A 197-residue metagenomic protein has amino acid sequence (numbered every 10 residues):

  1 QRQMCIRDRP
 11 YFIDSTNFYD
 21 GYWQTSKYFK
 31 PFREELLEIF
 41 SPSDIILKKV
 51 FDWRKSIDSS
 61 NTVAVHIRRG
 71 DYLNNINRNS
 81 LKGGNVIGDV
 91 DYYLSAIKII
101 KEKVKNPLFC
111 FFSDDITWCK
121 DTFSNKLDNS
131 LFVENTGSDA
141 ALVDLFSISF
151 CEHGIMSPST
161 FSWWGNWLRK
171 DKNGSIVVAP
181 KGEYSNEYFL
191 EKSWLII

Functional and structural regions predicted by a protein language model:
Q1, D8, V178-A179, I197: Non-catalytic N-terminal targeting/anchoring module and adjacent flexible stem/linker that precedes the structured
R2, N129-L131, W194: Short, conserved active-site loop motifs that form the nucleotide-linked donor/cofactor pocket
Q3, R7-V104: Secretory-pathway luminal glycosyltransferase catalytic domains
I76-N79, F123, F189-E191: Short aromatic-enriched loop/helix-cap "lid" or pocket-rim segments at secondary-structure transitions that line
K98-E187: Donor-binding and catalytic core of enzymes assembling or modifying cell-surface/extracellular glycoconjugates
E183-I197: Leloir-type glycosyltransferase catalytic cores
